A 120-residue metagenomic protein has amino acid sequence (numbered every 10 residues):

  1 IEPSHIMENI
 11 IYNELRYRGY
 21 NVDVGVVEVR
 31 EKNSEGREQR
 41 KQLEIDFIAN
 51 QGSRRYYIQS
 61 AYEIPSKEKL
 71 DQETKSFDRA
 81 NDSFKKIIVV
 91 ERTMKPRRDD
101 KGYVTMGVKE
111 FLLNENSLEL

Functional and structural regions predicted by a protein language model:
I1-L120: A cross-kingdom feature that marks ATP-driven nucleic-acid transaction machinery
